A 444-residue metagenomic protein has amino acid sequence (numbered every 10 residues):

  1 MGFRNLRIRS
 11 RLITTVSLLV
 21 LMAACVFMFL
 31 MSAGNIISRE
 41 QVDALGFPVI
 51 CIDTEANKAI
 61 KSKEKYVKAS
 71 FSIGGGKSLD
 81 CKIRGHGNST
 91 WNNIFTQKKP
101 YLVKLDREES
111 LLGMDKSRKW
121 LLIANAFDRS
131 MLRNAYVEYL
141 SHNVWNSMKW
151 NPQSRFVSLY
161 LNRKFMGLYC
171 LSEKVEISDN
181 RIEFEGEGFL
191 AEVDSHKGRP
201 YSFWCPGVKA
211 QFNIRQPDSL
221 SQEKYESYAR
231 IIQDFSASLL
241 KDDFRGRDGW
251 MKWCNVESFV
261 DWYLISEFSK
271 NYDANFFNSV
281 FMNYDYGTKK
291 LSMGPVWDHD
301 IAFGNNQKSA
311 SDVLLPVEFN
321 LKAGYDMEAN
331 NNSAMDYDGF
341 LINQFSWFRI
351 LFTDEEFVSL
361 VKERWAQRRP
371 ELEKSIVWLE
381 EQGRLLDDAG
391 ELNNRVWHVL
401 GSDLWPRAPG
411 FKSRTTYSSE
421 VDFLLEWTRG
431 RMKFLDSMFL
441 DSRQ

Functional and structural regions predicted by a protein language model:
G2-L21: N-terminal Sec-pathway targeting helices
M28, S32-Y136: Conserved NTP-binding catalytic cores of kinases and kinase-like/nucleotidyltransferase enzymes across multiple kinase
D43-L45, K63-K65, G75, I94-Q97 (+6 more regions): Extracellular/periplasmic catalytic domains that process cell-envelope and extracellular macromolecules
F47-V49, Y66-K68, K98-P100, S117-K119 (+8 more regions): Extracellular structured ligand-interaction cores
T54-A56, G75, G87, R107 (+7 more regions): Short, flexible loop/turn elements at secondary-structure junctions
K58, G76-L79, T90-N92, T96 (+3 more regions): Middle-to-C-terminal accessory/interaction subdomains
E109-S110, A124-A126, S147-P152, K164-I265: Internal "kinase-insert"/substrate-recognition segments embedded within catalytic cores of ATP-dependent enzymes
N125-K164: A conserved helix-loop-beta module that forms one wall/lid of the active-site cleft in ATP-utilizing catalytic domains
